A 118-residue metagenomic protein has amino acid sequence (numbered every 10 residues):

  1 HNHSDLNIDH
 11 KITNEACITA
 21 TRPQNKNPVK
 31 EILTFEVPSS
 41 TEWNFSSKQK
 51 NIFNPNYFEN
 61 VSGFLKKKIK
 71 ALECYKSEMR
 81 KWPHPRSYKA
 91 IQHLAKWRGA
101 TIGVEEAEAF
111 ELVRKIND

Functional and structural regions predicted by a protein language model:
H1-D118: Metal-dependent de-N-acetylase/amidase catalytic core
